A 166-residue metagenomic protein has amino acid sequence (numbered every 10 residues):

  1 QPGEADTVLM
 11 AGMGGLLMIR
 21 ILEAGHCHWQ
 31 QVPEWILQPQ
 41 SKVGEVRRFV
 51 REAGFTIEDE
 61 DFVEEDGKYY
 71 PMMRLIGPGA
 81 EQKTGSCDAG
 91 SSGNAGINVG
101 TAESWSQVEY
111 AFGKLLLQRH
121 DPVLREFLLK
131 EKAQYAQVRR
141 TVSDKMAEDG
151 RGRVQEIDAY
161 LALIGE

Functional and structural regions predicted by a protein language model:
Q1: Short loop/turn elements that flank and shape the SAM/SAH-binding pocket of Class I
E4-M10, L16-E166: Class I S-adenosyl-L-methionine
